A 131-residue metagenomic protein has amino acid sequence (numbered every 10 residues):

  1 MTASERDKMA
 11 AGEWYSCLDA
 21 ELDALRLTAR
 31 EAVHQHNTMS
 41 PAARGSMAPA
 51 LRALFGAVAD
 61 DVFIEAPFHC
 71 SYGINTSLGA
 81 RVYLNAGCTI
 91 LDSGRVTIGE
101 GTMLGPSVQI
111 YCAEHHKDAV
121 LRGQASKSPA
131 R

Functional and structural regions predicted by a protein language model:
M1-D61: Terminal amphipathic alpha-helical/low-complexity segments used for targeting or macromolecular assembly
F68-L78, Y83-R131: Flexible, glycine/small-residue-enriched loop-and-beta-strand segment within the central core of proteins
